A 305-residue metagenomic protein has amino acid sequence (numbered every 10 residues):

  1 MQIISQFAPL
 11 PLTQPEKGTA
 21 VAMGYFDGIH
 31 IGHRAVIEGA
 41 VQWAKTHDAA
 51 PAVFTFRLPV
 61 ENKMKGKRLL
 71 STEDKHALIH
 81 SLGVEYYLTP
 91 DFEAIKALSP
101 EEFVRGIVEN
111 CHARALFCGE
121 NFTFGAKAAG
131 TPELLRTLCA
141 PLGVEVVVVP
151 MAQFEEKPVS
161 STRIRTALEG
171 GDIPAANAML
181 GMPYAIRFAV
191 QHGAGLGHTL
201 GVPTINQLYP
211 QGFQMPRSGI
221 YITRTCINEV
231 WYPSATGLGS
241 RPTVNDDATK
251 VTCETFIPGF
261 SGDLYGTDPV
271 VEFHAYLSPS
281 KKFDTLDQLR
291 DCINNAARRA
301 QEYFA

Functional and structural regions predicted by a protein language model:
Q2-P11, L88-T89: Short acidic-hydrophobic, aromatic-tinged amphipathic segments that line or gate anion-handling sites
P9-T13, A94-A97, Q153-K157: A short acidic, often aromatic-flanked loop/helix-cap motif at beta-alpha or helix-coil junctions that lines enzyme
P11-G66, S71: N-terminal catalytic cores of NTP/NDP-binding nucleotidyl/phosphoryl-transfer enzymes
A22-G24, F54-T55, Y87-D91, A115-E120 (+1 more regions): Short beta-strands and strand-loop turn motifs
H30, I79, L116, A176 (+2 more regions): Residue-level signal for inorganic ion chemistry
V60-L142: N-terminal Rossmann-like or analogous alpha/beta NTP/dinucleotide-binding catalytic cores that position adenine
C139-G239: Glycine-rich, Lys/Arg-enriched anion-binding loops that position phosphate/diphosphate groups for phosphoryl
G193-A305: Phosphate/ribose-recognition catalytic cores of enzymes acting on nucleotide-derived substrates
